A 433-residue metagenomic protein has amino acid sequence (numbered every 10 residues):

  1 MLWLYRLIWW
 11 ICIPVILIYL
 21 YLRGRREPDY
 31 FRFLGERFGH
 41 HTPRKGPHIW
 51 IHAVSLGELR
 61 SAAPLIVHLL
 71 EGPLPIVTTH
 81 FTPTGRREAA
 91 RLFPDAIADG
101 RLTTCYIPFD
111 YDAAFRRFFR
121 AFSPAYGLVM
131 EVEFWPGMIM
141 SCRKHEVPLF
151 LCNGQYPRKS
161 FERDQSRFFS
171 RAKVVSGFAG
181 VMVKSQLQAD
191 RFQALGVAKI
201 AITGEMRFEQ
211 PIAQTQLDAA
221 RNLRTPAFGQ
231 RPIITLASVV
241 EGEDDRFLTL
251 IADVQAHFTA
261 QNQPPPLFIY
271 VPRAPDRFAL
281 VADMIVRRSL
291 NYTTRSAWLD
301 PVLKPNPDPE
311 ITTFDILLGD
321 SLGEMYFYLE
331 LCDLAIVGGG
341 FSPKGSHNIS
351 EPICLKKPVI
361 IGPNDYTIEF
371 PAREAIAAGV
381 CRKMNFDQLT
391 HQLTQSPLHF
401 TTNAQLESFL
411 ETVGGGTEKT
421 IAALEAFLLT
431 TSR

Functional and structural regions predicted by a protein language model:
M1-R433: Nucleotide-activated sugar donor-binding and catalytic core shared by glycosyltransferases and related lipid-linked
